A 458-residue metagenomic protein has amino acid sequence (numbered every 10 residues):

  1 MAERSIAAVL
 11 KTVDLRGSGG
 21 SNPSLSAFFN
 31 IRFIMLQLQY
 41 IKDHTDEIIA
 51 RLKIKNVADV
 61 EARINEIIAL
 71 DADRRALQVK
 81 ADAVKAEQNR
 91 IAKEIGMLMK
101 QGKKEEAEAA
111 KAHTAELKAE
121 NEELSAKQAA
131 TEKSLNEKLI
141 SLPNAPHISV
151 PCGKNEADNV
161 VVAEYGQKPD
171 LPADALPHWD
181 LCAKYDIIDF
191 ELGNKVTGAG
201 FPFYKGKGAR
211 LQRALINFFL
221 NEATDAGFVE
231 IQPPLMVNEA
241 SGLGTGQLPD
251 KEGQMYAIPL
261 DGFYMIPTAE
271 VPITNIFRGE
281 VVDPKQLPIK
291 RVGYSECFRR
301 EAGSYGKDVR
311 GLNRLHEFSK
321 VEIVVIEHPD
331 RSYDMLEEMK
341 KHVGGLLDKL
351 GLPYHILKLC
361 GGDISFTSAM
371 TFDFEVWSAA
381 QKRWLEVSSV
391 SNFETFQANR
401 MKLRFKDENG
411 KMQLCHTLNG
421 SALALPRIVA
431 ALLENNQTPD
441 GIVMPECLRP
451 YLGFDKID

Functional and structural regions predicted by a protein language model:
M1-E3, G17-G20: Short, positively charged low-complexity motifs
M1-S5, F29-R32: N-terminal, intrinsically disordered charge-dense segments
G20-I34: Short, Lys/Arg-enriched N-terminal segments with co-localized hydrophobic residues within the first ~10-30 amino acids
P23, P143, P233-P234: Proline-centered helix-kink/hinge sites
I31-P169, A183, I187, E191: N-terminal alpha-helical targeting/anchoring segments
E164-D458: TRNA-recognition modules of translation machinery and tRNA-sensing kinases, especially anticodon-binding
